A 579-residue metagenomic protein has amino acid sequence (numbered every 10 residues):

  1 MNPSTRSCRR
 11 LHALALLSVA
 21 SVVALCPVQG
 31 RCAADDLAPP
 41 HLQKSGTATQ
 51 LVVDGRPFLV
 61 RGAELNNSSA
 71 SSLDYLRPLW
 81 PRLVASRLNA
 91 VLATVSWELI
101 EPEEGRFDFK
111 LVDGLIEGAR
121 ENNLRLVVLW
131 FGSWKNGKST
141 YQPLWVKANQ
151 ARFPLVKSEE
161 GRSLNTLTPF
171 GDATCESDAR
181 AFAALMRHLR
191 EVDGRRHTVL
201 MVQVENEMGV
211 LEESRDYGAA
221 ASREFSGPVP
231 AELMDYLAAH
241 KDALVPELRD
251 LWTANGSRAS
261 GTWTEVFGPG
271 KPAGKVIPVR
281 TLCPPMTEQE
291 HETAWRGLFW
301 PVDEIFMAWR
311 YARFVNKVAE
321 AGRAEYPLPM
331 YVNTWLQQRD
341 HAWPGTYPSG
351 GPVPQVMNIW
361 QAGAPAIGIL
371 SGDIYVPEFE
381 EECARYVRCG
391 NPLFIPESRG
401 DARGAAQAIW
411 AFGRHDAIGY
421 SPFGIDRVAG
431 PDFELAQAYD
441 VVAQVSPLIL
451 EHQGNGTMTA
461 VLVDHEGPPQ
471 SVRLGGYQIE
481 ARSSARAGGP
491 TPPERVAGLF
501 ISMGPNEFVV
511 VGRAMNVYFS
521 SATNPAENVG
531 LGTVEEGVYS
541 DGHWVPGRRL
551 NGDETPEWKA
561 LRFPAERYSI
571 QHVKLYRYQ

Functional and structural regions predicted by a protein language model:
L14-C26: Bacterial N-terminal signal peptides
A33-N89: N-terminal carbohydrate-binding accessory modules
A70-V84, P348-G363: Short, acidic/polar
Y75-N149, Y311-E325: Aromatic-lined substrate-binding rim segments of carbohydrate-active enzymes
E121, K135-H341, A362, A366 (+5 more regions): Active-site region of glycoside hydrolase catalytic domains
V315-L328, P354-E451: Catalytic-core region of carbohydrate-active enzymes that cleave or remodel glycosidic bonds
I409-A526: Aromatic- and carboxylate-lined catalytic core of secreted/periplasmic carbohydrate-active enzymes
G488-T491, E507-Q579: C-terminal beta-sandwich/jelly-roll accessory domains of carbohydrate-active enzymes
